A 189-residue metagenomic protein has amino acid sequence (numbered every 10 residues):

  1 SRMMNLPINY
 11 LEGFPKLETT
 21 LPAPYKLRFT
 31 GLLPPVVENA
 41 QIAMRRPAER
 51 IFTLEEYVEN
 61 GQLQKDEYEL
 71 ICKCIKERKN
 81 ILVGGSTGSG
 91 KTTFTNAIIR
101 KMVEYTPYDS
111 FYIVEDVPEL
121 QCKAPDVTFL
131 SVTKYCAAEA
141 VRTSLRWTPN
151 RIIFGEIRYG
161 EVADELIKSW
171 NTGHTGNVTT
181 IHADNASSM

Functional and structural regions predicted by a protein language model:
R2-E77: P-loop NTP-binding catalytic core
R78-G84, T93, A97-M189: Switch/coupling sub-region of P-loop NTPases
T87: Anionic-ligand-binding alpha/beta catalytic cores of soluble enzymes and soluble regulatory domains that recognize
G90: Conserved glycine(s) of the Walker
